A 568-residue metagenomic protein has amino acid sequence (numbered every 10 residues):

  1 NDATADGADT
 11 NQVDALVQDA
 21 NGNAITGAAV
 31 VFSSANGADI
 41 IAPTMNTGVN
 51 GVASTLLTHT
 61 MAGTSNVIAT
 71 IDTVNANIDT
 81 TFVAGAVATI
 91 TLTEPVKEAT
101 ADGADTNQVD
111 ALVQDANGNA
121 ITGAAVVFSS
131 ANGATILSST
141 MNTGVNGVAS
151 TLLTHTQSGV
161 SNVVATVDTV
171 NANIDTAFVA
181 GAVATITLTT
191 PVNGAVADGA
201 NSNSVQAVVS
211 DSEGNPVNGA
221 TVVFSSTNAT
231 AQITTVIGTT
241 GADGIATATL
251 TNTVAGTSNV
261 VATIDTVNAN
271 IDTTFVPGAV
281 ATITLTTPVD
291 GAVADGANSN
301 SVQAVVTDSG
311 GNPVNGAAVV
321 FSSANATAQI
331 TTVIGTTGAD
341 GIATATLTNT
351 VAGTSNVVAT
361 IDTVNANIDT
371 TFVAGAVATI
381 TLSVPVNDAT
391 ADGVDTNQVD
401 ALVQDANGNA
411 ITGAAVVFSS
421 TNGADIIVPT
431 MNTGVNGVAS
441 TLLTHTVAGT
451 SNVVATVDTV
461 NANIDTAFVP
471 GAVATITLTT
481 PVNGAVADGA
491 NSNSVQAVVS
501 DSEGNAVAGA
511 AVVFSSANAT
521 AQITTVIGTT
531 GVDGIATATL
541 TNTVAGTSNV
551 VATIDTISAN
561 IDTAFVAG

Functional and structural regions predicted by a protein language model:
N1-G568: Thr-biased low-complexity repeat/linker tracts and other Thr-enriched repetitive architectures
